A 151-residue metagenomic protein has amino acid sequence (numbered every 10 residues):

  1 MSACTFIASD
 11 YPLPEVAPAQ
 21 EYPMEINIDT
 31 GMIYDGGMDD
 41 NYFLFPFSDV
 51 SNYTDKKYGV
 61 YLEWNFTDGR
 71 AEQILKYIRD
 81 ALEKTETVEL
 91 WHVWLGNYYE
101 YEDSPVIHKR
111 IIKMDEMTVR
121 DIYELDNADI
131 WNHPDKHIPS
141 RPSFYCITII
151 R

Functional and structural regions predicted by a protein language model:
M1-N27, R151: Short, extreme N-terminal segment that most often corresponds to the first beta-strand
C4, Y34, M38, D49-S51: Residue-level signal for the start and early helices of compact helical domains
E25-D40: Short, cationic low-complexity segments
Y42-R151: Charged interaction segments
